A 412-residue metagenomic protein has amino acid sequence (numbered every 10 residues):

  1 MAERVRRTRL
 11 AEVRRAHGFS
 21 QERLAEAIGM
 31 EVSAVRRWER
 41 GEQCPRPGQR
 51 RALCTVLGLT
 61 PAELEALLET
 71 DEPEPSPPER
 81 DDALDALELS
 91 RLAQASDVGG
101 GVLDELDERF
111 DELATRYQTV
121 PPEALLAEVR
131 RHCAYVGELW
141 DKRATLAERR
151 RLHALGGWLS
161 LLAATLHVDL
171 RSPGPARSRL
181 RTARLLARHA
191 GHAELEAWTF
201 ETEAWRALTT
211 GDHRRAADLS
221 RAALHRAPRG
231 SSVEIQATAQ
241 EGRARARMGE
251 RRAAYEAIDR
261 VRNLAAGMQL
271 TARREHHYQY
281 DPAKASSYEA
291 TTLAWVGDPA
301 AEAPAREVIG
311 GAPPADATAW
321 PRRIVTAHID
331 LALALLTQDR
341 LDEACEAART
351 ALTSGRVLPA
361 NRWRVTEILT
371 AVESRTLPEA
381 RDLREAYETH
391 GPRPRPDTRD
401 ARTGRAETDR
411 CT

Functional and structural regions predicted by a protein language model:
M1-V13, R23-G29, S33, R37-Q94 (+2 more regions): Short amphipathic recognition helices of helix-turn-helix/homeodomain-type DNA-binding modules
R6, A11, Q21, M30-C44 (+10 more regions): A general secondary-structure boundary signal
S96-V98, L103, R109-T412: Conserved binding/catalytic microenvironments
